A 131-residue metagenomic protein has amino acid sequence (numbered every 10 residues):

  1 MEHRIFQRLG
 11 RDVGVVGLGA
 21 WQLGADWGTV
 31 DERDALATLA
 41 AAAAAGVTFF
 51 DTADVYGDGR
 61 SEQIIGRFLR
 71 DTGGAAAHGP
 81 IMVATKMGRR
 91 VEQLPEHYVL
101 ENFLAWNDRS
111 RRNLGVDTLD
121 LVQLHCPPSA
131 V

Functional and structural regions predicted by a protein language model:
M1-I81: N-terminal binding-site loop/beta-alpha segment at the start of enzyme catalytic domains that lines or forms
W21-L23, A53-V55, K86-R90, L124-P127: Active-site beta-loop-alpha junctions enriched in small/polar residues
L39-A45, M87-L94, N107: A short, hydrophobic secondary-structure junction motif
F49-T52, A84, T118, Q123: Generic enzyme active-site microenvironment
I64-F68, M82, K86, N102-R109: Generic beta-strand or strand-like secondary-structure segments
T72-L100, H125: Structural motif corresponding to the early beta-alpha repeats
L94-V131: Glycine/proline-rich, positively charged, aromatic-decorated active-site loop/lid region on the catalytic face
